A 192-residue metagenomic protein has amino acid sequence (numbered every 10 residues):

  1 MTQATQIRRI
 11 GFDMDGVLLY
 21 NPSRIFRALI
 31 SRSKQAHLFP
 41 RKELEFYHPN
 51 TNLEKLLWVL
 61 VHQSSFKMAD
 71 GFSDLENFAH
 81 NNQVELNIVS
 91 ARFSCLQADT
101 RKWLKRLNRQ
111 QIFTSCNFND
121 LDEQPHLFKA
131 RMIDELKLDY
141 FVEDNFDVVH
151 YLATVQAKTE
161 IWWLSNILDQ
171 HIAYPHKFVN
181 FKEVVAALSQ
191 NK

Functional and structural regions predicted by a protein language model:
M1-Q63: Active-site neighborhood of HAD-like aspartate-dependent phosphohydrolases
T2-Q6, H80-N81, D134-K137: Flexible, charged surface loops at secondary-structure boundaries
D13-M14, A91-R92, N145: Short, well-ordered beta-to-alpha junction loops that form the rim of enzyme active sites and present histidine/acidic
N21, V89, L164-N166: Generic beta-sheet signal
N50-E54, L60-V61, F66-A69, S73-L75 (+1 more regions): Glycogenin-like
L56-S64, F113-D120: Glycine-rich phosphate-binding "P-loop"
L60-I88, S94-D99: Short, acidic loop-to-helix structural element flanking the phosphoryl-transfer center in phosphate-processing enzymes
V84, L96-K192: C-terminal cap/substrate-recognition subdomain and adjoining C-terminal extension of metal-dependent phosphatase-like
